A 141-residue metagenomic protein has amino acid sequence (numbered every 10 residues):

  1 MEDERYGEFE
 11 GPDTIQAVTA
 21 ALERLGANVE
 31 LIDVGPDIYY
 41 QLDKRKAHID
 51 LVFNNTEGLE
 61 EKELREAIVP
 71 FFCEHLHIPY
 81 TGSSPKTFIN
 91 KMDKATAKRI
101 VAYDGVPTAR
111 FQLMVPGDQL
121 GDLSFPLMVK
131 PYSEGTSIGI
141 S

Functional and structural regions predicted by a protein language model:
M1-P79, V115-D118: ATP-binding N-terminal substructure of ATP-dependent carboxylate-amine bond-forming enzymes
V29, P79-Y80, T108, L127: Hydrophobic beta-strand scaffold residues
R45-K46, I89-S141: Active-site nucleotide/adenylate-binding loops and adjacent lid/helix of ATP-dependent enzymes
G82-T87: A short, structured active-site edge motif that brings together acidic residues
